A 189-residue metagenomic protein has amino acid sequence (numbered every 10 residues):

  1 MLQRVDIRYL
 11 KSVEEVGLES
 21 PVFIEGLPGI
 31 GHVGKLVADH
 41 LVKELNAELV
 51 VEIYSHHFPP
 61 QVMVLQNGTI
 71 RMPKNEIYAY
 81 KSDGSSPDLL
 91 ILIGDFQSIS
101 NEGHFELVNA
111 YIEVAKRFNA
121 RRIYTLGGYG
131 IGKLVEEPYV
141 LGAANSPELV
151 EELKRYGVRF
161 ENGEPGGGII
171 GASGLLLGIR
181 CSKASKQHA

Functional and structural regions predicted by a protein language model:
M1-D95: N-terminal short beta-loop-beta anion/metal-coordinating cradle
L18-P21, A47-E48, S86-L89, F118-R121 (+2 more regions): Short coil/turn connectors at secondary-structure junctions
L27-V33, S98-N101, G128-K133, I169-I170: Gly/Ser/Thr-rich loops at beta-strand to alpha-helix junctions that form or flank small-molecule/cofactor-binding
K35-V42, N109-I112, S173-G178: Predominant activation on well-ordered alpha-helical scaffold segments within soluble catalytic domains
I91-I93, L126, A189: Glycine- and acidic-rich phosphate- and metal-coordinating loops
F96-N101, N162-E164: Surface-exposed cleft-lining segments at the edges of enzyme active sites
I99-L149: Internal, conserved structured core segments that host functional sites
G132-A189: Catalytic cores of processing enzymes, dominated by hydrolases/peptidases, characterized by acidic/His-rich
